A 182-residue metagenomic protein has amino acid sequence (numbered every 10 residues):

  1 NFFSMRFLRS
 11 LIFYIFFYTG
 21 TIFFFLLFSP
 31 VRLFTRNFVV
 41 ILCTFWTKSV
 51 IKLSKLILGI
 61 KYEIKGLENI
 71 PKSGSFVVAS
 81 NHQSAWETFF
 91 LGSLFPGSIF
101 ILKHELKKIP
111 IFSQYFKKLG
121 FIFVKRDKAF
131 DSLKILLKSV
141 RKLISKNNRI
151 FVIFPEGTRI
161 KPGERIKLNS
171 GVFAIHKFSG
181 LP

Functional and structural regions predicted by a protein language model:
F2-E63, Q114-Y115: A transmembrane-helix-recognition feature enriched in membrane-embedded lipid enzymes and envelope glyco-/phospholipid
K61-P182: Soluble catalytic domains of membrane acyltransferases
